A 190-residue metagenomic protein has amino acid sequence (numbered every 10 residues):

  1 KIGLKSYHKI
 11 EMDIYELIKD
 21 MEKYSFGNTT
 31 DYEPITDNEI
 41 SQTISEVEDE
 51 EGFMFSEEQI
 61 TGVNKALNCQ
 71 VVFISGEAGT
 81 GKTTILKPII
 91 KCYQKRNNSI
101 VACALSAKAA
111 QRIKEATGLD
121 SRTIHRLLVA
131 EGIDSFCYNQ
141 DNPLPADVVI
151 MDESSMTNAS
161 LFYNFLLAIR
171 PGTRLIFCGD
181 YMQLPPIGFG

Functional and structural regions predicted by a protein language model:
K1-G190: Conserved ATP-binding/catalytic motifs of P-loop helicase motor domains
